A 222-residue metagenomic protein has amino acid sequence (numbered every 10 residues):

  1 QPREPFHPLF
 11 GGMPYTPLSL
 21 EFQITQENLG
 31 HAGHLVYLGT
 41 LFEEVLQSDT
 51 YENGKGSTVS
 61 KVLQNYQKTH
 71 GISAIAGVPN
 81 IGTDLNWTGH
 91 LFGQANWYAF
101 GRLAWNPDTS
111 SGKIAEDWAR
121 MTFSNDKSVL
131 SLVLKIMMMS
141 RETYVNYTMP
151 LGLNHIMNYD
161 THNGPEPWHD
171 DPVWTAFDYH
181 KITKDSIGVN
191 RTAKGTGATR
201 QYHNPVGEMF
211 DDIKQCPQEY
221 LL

Functional and structural regions predicted by a protein language model:
Q1-I72: Active-site capping/gating regions of soluble enzymes
G54-L222: Catalytic domains of carbohydrate-active enzymes that cleave complex glycans
